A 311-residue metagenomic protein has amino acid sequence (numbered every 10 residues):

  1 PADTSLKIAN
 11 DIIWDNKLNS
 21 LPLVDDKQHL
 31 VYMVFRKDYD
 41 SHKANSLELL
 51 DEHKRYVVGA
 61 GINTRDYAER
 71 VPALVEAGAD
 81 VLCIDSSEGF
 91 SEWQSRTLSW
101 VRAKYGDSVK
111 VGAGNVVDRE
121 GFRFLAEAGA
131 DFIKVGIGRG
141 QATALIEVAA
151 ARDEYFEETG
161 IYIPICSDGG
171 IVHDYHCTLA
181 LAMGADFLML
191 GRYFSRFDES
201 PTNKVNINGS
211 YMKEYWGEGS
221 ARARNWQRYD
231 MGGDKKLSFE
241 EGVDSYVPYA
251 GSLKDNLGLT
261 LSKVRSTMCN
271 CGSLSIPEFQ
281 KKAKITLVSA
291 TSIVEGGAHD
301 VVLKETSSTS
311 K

Functional and structural regions predicted by a protein language model:
P1, K7-D11, A128, Q141-S167 (+1 more regions): Alpha/beta catalytic cores of nucleotide-metabolism and tRNA/nucleoside-modifying enzymes
P1-K17, V24, S41-K43, R65-V75: The conserved cystathionine-beta-synthase
P1-T4, V24, A60-D66, V111-G121 (+1 more regions): Glycine-rich beta-to-alpha transition loops that act as phosphate-gripper elements at the mouths of alpha/beta enzyme
H29-L49, D66-R70, S86-K110, V116-A126 (+2 more regions): Active-site-adjacent beta->alpha loops and helix N-cap segments on the catalytic face of soluble alpha/beta enzymes
L30, R36-G61, V101, S292-S308: Long, charged amphipathic helices and adjacent flexible linkers at domain junctions
Y56-I62, L82-I84, V111-G114, I133-V135 (+2 more regions): Hydrophobic faces of well-ordered beta-strands that scaffold small-molecule active sites in alpha/beta enzyme cores
V57-A68, V75, A79-V81, E88: Active-site beta->alpha loop and helix N-cap motifs at the rims of alpha/beta catalytic domains
E69-A77, V111, V116-V135, I171-D186: Catalytic cores of alpha/beta
